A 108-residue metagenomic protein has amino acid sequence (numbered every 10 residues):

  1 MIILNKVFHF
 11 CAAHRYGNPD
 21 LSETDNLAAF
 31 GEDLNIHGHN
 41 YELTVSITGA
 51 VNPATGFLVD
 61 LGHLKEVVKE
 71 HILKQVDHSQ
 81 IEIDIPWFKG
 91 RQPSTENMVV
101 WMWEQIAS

Functional and structural regions predicted by a protein language model:
M1-S108: Charge-rich, low-complexity N-terminal segments
